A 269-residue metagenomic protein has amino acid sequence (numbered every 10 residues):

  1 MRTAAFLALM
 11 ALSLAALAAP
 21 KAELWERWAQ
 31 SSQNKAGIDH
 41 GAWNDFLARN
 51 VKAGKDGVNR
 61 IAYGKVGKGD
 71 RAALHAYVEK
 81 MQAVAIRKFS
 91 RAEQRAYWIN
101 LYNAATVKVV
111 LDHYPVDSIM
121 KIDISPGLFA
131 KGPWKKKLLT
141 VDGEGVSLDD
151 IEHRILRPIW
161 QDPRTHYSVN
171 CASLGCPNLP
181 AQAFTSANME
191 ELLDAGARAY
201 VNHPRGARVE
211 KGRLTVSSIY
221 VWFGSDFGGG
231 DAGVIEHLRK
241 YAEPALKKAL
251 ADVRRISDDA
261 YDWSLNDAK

Functional and structural regions predicted by a protein language model:
M1-A4: Positively charged n-region of N-terminal signal peptides that target proteins for export
A8-A11: Sec-dependent N-terminal signal peptides
S13-A15: N-terminal signal peptide c-region/cleavage motif recognized by signal peptidases
A19-K269: Interaction/scaffold regions that mediate signaling and macromolecular assembly across diverse proteins
